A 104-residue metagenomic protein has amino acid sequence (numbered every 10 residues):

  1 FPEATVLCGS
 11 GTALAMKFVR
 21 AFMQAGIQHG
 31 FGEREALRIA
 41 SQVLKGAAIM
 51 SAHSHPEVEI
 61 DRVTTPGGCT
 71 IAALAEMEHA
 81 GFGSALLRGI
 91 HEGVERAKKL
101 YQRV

Functional and structural regions predicted by a protein language model:
F1-A13, G32-R34, H55-E57, L74 (+1 more regions): Conserved Rossmann-fold dehydrogenase catalytic segment
F1-I27, R38-A52, G68: Active-site-proximal catalytic alpha-helix in oxidoreductases
G30-E33, H79: Active-site oxyanion-binding pockets that recognize sulfate/phosphate
L37-V104: NAD(P)-dependent Rossmann-like dehydrogenase/reductase catalytic/cofactor-binding core
